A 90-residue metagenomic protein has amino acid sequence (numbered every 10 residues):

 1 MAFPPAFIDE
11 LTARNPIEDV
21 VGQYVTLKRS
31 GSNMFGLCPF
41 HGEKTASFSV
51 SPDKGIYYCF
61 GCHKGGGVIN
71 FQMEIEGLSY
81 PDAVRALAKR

Functional and structural regions predicted by a protein language model:
M1-R90: N-terminal structured subdomain of primase-like DNA metabolism proteins
